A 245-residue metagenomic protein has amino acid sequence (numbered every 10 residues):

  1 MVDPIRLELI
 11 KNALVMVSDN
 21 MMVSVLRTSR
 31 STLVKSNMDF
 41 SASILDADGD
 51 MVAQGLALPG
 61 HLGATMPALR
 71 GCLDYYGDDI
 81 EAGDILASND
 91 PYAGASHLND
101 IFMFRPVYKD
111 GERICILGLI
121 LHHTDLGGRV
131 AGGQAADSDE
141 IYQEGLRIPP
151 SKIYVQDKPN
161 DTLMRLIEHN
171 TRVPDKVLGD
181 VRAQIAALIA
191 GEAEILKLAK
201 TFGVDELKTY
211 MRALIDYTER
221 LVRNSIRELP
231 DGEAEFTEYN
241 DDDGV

Functional and structural regions predicted by a protein language model:
V2-K109, I116, L121-T124, V245: Long, structured ligand/cofactor-binding scaffold of large enzymes
P4-K11, V15, K35-M38, G55-L62 (+6 more regions): Hydrophobic alpha-helical scaffolding
V17, M21, A68, C72 (+3 more regions): Stable alpha-helical structural segments in soluble proteins, enriched in small hydrophobic residues
I80-E81, E112, I141, L229-D231: A generic structural signal for short, non-catalytic loop/turn and secondary-structure boundary residues
I85, G145, E233: A residue-level signal for beta-strand positions that form part of recognition/binding surfaces within mature
D90, P150, E238: Pocket-edge structural micro-motifs
D110-L196: Mobile "lid/hinge" segments at catalytic clefts and subdomain interfaces of large enzymes
I189, A193-V245: Accessory "access/gating" subregions that flank catalytic or transport cores
